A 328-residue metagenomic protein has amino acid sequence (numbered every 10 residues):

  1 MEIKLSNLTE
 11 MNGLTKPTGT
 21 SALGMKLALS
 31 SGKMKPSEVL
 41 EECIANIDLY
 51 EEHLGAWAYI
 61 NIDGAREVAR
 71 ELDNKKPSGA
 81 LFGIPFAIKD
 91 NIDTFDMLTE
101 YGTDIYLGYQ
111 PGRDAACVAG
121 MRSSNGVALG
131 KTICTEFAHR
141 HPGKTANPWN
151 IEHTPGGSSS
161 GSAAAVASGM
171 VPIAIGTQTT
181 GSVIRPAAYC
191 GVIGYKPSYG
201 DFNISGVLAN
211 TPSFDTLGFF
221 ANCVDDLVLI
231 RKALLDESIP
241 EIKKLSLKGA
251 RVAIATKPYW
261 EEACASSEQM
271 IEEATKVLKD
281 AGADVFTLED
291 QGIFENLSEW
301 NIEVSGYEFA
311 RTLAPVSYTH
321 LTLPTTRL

Functional and structural regions predicted by a protein language model:
M1-Y59, D63, D280-G282: An N-terminal boundary/leader segment
C43, A65, K89, M121 (+1 more regions): Conserved hydrophobic/aromatic pocket- or pore-lining residues that grip, position, or stack substrates in active sites
D63-R70, N125-G126: Long amphipathic alpha-helix in the N-terminal Rossmann-like dinucleotide-binding domain of NAD(P)-dependent
L72-P85, K244-A253: Immediate post-signal peptide segment of exported/extracytoplasmic ligand-binding proteins
A80-C117: Enzymes and membrane/adaptor proteins characterized by extended Gly/Ser/Thr/Asp/Glu-rich, aromatic-dotted
R113-L234: Short glycine/serine-rich loop segments
A233-F309: Gly/Ser-rich, acidic/histidine-flanked active-site/gating loops
T319-T325: Conserved small/polar residues in nucleotide/adenosyl-binding loops
